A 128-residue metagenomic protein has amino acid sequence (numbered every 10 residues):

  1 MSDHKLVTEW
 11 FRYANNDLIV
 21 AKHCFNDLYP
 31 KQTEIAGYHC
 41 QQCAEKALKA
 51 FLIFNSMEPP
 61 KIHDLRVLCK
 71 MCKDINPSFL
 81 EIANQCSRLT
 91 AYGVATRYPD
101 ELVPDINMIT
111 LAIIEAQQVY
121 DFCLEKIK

Functional and structural regions predicted by a protein language model:
M1-K128: Terminal alpha-helical segments
